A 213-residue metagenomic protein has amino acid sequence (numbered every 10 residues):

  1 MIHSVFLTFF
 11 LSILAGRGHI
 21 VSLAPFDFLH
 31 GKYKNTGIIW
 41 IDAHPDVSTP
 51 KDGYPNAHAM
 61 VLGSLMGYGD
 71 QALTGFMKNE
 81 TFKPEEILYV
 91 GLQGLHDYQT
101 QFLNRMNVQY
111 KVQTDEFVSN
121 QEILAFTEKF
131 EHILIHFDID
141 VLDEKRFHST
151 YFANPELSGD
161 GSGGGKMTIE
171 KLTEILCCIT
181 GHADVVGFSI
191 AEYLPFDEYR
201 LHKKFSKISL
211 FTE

Functional and structural regions predicted by a protein language model:
M1-I13, V21-Y33, F102-N104, V108-E213: Catalytic cores of soluble, metal-dependent hydrolases
L11-N79, E86: Active-site histidine-anchored catalytic micro-motif
W40-A43, M66, Y89-G94, V112-T114 (+1 more regions): Short, structured patches in soluble enzyme cores that scaffold and shape functional sites
H44-P45, Q93-L95, D138-L142: Short glycine-enriched loops at secondary-structure junctions
V47, H96, D197: Flexible, glycine-rich phosphate/dinucleotide-binding loops and adjacent beta-alpha linkers at cofactor/substrate
G69-A72, V90-L95, E116, M167-K171: A general structural motif
L95-Q101: Short, glycine/polar-rich helix-capping loops at beta-to-alpha or helix-loop-helix junctions that flank or form
